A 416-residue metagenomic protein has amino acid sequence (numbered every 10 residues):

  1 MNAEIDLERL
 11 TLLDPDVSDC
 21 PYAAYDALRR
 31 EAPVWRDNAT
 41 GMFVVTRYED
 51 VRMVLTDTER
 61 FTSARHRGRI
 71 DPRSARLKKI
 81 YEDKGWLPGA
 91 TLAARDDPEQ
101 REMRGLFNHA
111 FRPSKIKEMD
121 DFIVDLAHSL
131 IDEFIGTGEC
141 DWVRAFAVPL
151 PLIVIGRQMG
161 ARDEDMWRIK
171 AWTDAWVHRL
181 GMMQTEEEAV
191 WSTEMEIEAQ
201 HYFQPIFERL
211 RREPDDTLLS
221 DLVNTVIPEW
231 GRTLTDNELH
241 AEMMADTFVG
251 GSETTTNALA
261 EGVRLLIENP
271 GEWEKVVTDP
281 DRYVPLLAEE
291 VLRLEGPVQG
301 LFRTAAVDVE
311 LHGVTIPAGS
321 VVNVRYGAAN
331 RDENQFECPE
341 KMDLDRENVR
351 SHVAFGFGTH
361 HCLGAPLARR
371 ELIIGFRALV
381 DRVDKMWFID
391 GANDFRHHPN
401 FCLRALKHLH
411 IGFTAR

Functional and structural regions predicted by a protein language model:
M1-R416: Cytochrome P450
